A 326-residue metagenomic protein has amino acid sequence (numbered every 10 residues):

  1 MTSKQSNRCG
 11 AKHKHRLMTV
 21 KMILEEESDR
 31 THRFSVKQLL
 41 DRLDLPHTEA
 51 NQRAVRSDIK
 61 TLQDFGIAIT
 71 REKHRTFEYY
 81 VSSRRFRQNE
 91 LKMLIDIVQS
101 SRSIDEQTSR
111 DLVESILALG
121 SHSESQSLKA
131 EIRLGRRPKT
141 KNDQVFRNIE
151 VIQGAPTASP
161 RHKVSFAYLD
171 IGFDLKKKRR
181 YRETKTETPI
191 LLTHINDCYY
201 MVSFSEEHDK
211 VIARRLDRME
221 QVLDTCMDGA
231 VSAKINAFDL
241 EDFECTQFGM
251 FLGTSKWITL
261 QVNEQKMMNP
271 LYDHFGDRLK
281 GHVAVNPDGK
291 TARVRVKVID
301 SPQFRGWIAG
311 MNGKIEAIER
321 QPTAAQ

Functional and structural regions predicted by a protein language model:
M1-S100, R180, Q321-A325: Short, basic/aromatic recognition patches that contact phosphate-bearing ligands
S3, R136-T259: Core beta-strand-centered patch of the WYL/Sm-like small regulatory domain
R71, H194, F204, V285-P287: Generic beta-strand structural signal
R75-F77, D197-C198, D217, D288-K290: Beta-strand-connecting loop/turn residues
V81-F86, F204-E207, V296-D300: Secondary-structure transition/turn motif
R85-D174: Bulky hydrophobic/aromatic content
L240-Q326: Polybasic (Lys/Arg-rich)
